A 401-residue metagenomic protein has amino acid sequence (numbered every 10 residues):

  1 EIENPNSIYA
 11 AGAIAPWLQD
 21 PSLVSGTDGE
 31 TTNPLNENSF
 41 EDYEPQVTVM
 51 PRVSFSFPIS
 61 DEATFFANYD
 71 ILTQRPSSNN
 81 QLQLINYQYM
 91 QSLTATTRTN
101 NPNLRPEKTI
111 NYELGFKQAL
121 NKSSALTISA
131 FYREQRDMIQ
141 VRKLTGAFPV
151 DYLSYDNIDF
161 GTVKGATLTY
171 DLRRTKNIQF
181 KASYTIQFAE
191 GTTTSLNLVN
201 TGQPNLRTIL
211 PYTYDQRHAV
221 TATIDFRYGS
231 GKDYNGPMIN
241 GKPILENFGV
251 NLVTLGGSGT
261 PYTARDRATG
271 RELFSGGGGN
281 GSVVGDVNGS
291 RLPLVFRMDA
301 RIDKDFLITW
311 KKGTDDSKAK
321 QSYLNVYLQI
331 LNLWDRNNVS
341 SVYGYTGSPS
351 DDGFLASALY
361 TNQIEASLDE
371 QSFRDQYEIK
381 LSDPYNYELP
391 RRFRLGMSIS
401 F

Functional and structural regions predicted by a protein language model:
E1-I2, A67-I71, N80, L126-Y132 (+5 more regions): Transmembrane beta-barrel strands of outer-membrane/channel proteins
E1-S60, P76: Signature of Gram-negative outer-membrane beta-barrel scaffolds
P45-P51, A63, Y69-T73, P106-Y112 (+7 more regions): Transmembrane beta-barrel architecture of outer-membrane proteins
V53-F57, L114-Q118, L168-L172, A182 (+6 more regions): Residues on the lipid-exposed face of transmembrane beta-strands in outer-membrane beta-barrel proteins
P58, T64-D70, P76, N80-L82 (+3 more regions): Membrane-embedded beta-barrel scaffold of Gram-negative outer-membrane proteins
E62-F65, K122-L126, K176-F180, G231-Y234 (+2 more regions): Repeated loop/turn-to-beta-strand initiation elements of outer-membrane beta-barrel proteins
A130-R136, G146, D151-P261: Gram-negative outer-membrane beta-barrel transporters
G231-D233, I239-G278, P293-R297, K304-F401: C-terminal beta-signal and adjacent terminal beta-strands/loops of Gram-negative outer-membrane beta-barrel proteins
